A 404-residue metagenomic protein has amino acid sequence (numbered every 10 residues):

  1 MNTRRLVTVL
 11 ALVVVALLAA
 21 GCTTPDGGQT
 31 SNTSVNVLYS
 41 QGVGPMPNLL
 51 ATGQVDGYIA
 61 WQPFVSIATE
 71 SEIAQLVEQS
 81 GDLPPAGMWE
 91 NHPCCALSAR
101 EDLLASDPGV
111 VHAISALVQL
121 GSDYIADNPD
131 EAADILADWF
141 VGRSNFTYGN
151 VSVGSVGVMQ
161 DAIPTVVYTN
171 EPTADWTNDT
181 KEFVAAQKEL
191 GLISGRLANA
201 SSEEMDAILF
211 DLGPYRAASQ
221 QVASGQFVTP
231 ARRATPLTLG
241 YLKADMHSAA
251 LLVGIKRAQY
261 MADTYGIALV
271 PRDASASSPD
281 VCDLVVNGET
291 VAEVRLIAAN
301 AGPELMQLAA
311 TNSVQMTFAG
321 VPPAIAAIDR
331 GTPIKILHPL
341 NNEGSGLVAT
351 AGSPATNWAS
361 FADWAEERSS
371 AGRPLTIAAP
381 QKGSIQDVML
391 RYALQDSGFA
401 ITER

Functional and structural regions predicted by a protein language model:
M1-G28: Secretory targeting signatures
A16, I67, A186-L190, M261 (+2 more regions): Residues within well-ordered alpha helices
Q29-Q62, I73-D82, E90, F210-R404: Short, glycine-/small- and polar/acidic-enriched structural segments that line small-molecule recognition paths
G42-V141, N145, P322, R404: Pocket-lining segment of extracytoplasmic ligand-binding domains
A51, A96, L117-L120, A162-N170 (+2 more regions): Flexible glycine/proline-enriched surface loops and loop-helix/loop-strand junctions
A105-S194: Secondary-structure end/capping motifs
N150-N170, N199-G213, V270, R404: Short linear loop/turn motifs
D175-V228: C-terminal solvent-exposed extensions
